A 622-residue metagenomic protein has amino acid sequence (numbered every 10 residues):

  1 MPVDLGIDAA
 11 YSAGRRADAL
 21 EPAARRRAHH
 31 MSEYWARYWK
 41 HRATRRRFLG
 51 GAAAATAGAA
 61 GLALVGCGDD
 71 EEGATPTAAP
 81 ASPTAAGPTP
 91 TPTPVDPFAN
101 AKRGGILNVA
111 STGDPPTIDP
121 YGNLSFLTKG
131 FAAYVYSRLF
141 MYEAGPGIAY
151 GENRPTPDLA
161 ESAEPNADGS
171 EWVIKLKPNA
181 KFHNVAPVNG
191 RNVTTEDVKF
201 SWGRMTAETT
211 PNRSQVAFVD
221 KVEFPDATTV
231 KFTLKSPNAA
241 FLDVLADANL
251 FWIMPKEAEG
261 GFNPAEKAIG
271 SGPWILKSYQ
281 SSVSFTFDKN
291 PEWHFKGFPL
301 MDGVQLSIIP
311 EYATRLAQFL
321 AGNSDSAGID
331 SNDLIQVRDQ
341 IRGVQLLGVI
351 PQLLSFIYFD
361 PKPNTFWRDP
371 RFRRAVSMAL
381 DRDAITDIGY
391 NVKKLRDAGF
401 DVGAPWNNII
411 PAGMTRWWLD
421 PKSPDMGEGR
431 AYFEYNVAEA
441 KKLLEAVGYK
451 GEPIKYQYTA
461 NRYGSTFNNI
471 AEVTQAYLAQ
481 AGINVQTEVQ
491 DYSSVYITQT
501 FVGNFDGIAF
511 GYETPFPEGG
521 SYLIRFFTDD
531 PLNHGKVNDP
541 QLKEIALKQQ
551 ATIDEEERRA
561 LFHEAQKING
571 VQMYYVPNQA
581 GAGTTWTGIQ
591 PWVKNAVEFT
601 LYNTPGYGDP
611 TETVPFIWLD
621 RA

Functional and structural regions predicted by a protein language model:
M1-T44, A54-G61: N-terminal secretory signal peptides
A54-L64, S125-F131, Q280, S284 (+8 more regions): Detector for C-terminal structural segments
N108, G190-F200, A227-T233, G272-P273 (+9 more regions): Alpha-helical secondary-structure segments
A110-A167, G203, K267-S271: N-terminal lobe/hinge region of extracytoplasmic solute-binding protein
F140-Y150, R154, N238-A240, L245-Q305 (+3 more regions): Gly/Pro-rich hinge or "lid" segments in bacterial periplasmic/extracellular proteins
E161-T209, K231, R315-Q318, F366-R368 (+1 more regions): Aromatic- and charge-enriched surface segment that lines or borders ligand/interaction sites
K175, T210-K256, S278-Q280: Surface-exposed binding/hinge segments that line and control ligand-binding clefts or catalytic entry sites
R204, E259, N290-V337, R374 (+1 more regions): Ligand-site clamp/hinge motif
